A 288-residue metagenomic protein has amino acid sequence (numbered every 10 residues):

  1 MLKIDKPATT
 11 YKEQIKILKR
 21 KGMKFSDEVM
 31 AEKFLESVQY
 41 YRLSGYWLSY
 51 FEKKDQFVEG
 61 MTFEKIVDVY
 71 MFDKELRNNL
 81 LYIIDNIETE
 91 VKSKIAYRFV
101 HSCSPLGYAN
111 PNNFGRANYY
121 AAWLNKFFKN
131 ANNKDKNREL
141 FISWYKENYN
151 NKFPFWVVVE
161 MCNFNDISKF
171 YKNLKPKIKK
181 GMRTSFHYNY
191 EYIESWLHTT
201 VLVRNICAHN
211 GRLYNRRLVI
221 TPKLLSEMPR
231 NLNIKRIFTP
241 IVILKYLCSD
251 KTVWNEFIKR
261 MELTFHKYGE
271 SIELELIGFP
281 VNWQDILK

Functional and structural regions predicted by a protein language model:
M1-L202, Y214-K288: Extended intrinsically disordered or low-complexity regions, especially N/C-terminal cytosolic tails and loops, rather
N210: Acidic/aromatic/glycine-rich contiguous surface patches that form carbohydrate-binding/processing clefts and analogous
